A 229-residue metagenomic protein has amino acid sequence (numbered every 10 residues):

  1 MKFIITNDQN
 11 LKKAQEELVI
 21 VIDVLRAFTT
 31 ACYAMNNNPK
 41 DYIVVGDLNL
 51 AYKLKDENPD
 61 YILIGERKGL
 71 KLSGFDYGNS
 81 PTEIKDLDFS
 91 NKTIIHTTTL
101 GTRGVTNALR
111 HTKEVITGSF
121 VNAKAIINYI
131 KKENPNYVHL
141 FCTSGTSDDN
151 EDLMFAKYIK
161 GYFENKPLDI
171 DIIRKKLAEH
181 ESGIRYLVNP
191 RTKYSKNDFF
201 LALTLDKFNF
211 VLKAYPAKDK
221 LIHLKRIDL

Functional and structural regions predicted by a protein language model:
K2-F3, E17-I20, D41-I43, D60-L63 (+5 more regions): Structural motif
T6-Q9, I22-L25, V45-L48, G65-K68 (+6 more regions): Fold-independent oxyanion-binding glycine-rich loops and adjacent beta-strand/coil segments at enzyme active sites
N10-K12, V19-Y33: Short acidic, Gly/Ser-rich segments with clustered Asp/Glu that frequently serve as metal-coordination loops in enzyme
I22-T29, G46-N49, T99, R103 (+4 more regions): Conserved active-site and cofactor/substrate-binding residues in soluble primary-metabolism enzymes
F28-T30, A51-L54, L70-G74, G104-V105: Short active-site-adjacent helix-start/loop capping segments
N36, K40-K68: A short aromatic-anchored loop/beta-hairpin motif
N58, G74-E114, N128, E133 (+1 more regions): Long, charged alpha-helical interface segments
F141-T143, D149-N150: A glycine-rich beta-strand to alpha-helix segment that forms a phosphate/ribose-binding loop at ligand/cofactor sites
